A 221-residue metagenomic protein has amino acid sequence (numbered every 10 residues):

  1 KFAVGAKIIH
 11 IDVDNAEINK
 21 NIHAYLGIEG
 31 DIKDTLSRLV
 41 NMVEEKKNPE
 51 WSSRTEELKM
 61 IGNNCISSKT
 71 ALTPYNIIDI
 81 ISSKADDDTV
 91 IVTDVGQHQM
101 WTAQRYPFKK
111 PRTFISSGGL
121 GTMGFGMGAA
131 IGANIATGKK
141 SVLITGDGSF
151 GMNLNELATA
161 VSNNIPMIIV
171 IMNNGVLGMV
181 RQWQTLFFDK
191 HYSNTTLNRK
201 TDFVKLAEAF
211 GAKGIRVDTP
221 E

Functional and structural regions predicted by a protein language model:
K1-E17: Phosphate/diphosphate-binding loops
F2, I18-E29, K33-L39, W101-E221: Thiamine diphosphate
A3, E44, D86, A136-T137: Short conserved AdoMet
I11-V13, T93, G146-D147, M172: Active-site flanking residues adjacent to catalytic metal/cofactor-binding acidic residues
N41-W51: A charged, well-structured terminal subsegment
W51-M60, K205: Short, basic/glycine-rich phosphate-binding loops at helix/coil junctions that contact nucleotide phosphates
E56-A136: Active-site diphosphate/adenylate-binding microenvironment
